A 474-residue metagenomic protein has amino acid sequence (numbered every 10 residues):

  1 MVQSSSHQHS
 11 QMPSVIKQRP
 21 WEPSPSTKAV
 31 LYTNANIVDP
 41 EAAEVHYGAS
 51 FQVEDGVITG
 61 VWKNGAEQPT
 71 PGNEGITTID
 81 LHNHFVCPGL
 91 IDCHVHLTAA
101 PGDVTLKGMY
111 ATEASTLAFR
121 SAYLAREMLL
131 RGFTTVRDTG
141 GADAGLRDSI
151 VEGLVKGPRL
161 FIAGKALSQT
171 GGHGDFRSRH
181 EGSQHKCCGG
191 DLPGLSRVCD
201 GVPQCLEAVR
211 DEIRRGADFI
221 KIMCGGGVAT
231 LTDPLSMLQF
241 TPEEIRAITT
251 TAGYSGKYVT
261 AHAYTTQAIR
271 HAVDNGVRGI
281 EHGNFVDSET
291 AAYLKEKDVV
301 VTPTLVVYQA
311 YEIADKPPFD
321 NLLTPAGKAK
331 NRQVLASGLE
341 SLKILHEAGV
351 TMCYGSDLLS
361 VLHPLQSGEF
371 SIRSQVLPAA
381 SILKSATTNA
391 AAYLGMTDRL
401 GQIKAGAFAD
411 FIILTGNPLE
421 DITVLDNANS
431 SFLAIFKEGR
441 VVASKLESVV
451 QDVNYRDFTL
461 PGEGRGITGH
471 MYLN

Functional and structural regions predicted by a protein language model:
M1-A49, E54, N64, A122-Y123 (+3 more regions): Active-site microenvironment of metallo-dependent hydrolases
A35, F51, G56, N83 (+16 more regions): Divalent metal-coordination and catalytic microenvironments
A66-C87: Active-site metal-binding motif and surrounding structural segment of the metallo-beta-lactamase
H84-E152, T170-R177, E243, N275: Metal-associated gating/positioning segment near the N- to mid-region
A99-L117, R126-L129, T170-G194, G227-T241 (+1 more regions): Active-site gating loops and adjacent loop-to-helix segments of metal-dependent hydrolytic enzymes
P101-V104, D148, T230-L231, I269-N275 (+5 more regions): Histidine/acidic-residue-rich catalytic or RNA/ligand-binding cores of hydrolases and nuclease-related proteins
Q204-V301, D315-L322, N331-M352, D398: Histidine/acidic residue-rich metal-binding segments in metalloenzymes
Y254, Y258, P318, L323-A326 (+2 more regions): His/Asp/Glu-enriched, well-ordered alpha-helical/loop segment that forms or immediately abuts the divalent-metal
